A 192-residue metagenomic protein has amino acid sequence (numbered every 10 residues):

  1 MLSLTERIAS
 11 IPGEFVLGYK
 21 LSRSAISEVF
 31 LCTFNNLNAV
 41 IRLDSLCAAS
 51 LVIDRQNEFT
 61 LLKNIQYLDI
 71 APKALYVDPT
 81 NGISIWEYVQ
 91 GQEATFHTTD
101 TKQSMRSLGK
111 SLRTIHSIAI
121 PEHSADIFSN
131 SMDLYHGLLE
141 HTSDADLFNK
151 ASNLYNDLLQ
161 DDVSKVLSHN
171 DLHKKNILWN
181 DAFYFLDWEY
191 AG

Functional and structural regions predicted by a protein language model:
M1-P12, S117-N170, K174, N180: An alpha-helical support segment within catalytic cores of ATP-dependent transferases
I11-K20: Conserved N-terminal boundary motif of the eukaryotic protein kinase catalytic domain
P12, S45-C47, E189-Y190: Short, well-ordered turn and helix-capping elements at secondary-structure junctions
G13, N64-Y67, I177: Solvent-exposed polar/charged
F15, A71, Y88, D161-D162 (+1 more regions): A generic, residue-level signal for flexible/boundary positions that often mark functional hotspots
V16, I26-S27, E58-T60, A71-P72 (+3 more regions): A generic local structural motif
K20-I127, S143-A145: ATP-binding pocket architecture of kinase catalytic cores
A25-I41, Y155-G192: Active-site acidic catalytic loop and adjacent metal/ATP-binding pocket of ATP-dependent phosphoryl transfer enzymes
